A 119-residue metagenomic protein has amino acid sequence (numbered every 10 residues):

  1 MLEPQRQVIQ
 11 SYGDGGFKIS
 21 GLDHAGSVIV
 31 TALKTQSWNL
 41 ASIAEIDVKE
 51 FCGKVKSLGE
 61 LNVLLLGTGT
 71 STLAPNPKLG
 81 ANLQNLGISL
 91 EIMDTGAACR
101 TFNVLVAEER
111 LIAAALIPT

Functional and structural regions predicted by a protein language model:
M1-L40: N-terminal, charge-rich interaction modules
D14, G80, F102: Short glycine-/small-residue-rich flexible loop motifs, especially phosphate/cofactor-binding loops
T31-L58: Compact, glycine-rich, soluble single-domain proteins
T35, G69-S71, P118-T119: Short glycine-rich anion-binding loops that position phosphate/pyrophosphate groups of nucleotides and phosphorylated
K54-I92: Mid-chain, well-packed structural core segment of small domains
T95-R100: Short acidic loop-to-helix transition motifs that present clustered carboxylates
T101-E108: Conserved phosphate-binding catalytic cores of ATP/NTP-utilizing and phosphoryl-transfer enzymes
E108-T119: A polyampholytic, Gly/Pro-enriched intrinsically disordered region
